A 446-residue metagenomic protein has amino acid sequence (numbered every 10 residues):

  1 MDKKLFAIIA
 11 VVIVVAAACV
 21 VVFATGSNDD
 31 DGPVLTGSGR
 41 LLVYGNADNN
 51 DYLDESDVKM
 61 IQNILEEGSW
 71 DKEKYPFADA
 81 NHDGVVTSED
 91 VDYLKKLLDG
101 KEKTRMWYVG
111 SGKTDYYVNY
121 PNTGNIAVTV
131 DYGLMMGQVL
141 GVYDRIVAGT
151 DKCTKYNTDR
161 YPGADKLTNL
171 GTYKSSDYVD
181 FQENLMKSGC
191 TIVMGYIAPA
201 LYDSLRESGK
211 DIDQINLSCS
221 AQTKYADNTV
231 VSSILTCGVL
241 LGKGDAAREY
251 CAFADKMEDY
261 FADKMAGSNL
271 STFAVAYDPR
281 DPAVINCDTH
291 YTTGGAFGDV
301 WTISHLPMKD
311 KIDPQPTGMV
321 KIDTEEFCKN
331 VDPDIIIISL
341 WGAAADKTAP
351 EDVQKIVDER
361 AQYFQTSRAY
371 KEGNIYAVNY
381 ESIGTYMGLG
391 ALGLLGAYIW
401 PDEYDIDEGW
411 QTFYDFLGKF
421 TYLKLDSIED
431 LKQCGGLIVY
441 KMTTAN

Functional and structural regions predicted by a protein language model:
M1-D29: Secretory targeting signatures
A18-M106: Cellulosome-associated attachment modules in secreted, modular CAZymes
N63-W70, K96-G100, G141-V142, M186-C190 (+9 more regions): Sec-exported extracytoplasmic/periplasmic mature domains
K103-W107, L201-I285, N374-T444: Extracytoplasmic substrate-binding proteins
S111-K113, L167-F181, Q315-E325: Short helix-initiation/N-cap motifs at beta->coil->alpha
G124, V128-K187, I192-A198, K311: A short, structured surface patch at a secondary-structure boundary
N125-T129, Q138, R145-T150, T191-Y196 (+5 more regions): Structural recognition of the beta-strand scaffold that forms the well-ordered cores of secreted hydrolase catalytic
T154, C287-M319: Alpha-helical, coiled-coil/dimerization segments enriched in small aliphatic residues
